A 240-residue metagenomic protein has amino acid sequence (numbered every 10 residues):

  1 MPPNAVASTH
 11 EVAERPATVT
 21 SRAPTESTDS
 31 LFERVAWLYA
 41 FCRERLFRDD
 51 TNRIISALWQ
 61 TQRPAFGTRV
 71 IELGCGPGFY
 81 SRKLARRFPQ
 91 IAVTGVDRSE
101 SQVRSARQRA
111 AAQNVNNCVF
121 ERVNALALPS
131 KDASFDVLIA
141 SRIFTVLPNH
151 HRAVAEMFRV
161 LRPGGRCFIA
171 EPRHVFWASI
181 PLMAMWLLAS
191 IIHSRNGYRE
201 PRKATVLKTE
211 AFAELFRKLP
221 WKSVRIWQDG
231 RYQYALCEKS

Functional and structural regions predicted by a protein language model:
A5-P64, F79-K83, I192, G230: Conserved class I S-adenosyl-L-methionine
R69, G165-R166: Short glycine-centered segments of the SAM/dcSAM-binding site in methyltransferase folds
R69-I71, P77-A127: Class I SAM-dependent methyltransferase SAM/SAH-binding core
L126-L138: A short acidic, Gly/Pro-enriched loop at the edge of an enzyme's catalytic core that lines a small-molecule cofactor
V137-N149: A short SAM/SAH-binding and catalytic strip from SAM-dependent methyltransferases
H151-P163: A short glycine-rich, Lys/Arg-flanked "PGG" loop and its adjoining helix->strand segment in the class I
A170-W227, Y232: C-terminal alpha-helical "lid/dimerization" subdomain adjacent to the S-adenosyl-L-methionine
A235-S240: C-terminal lobe and adjacent flexible extensions of AdoMet/dcAdoMet transferase-like proteins
